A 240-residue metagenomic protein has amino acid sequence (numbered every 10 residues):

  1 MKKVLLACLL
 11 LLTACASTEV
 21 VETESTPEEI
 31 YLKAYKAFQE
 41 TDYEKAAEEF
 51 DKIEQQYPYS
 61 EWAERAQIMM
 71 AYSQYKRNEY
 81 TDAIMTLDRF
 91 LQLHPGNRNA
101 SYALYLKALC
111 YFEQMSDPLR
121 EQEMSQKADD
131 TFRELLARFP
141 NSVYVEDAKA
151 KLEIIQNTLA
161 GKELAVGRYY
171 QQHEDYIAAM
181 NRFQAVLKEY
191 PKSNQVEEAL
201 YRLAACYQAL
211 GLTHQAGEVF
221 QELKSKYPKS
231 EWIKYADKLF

Functional and structural regions predicted by a protein language model:
M1-K2: N-terminal hydrophobic targeting signals that begin at the initiator methionine
L5, L11-F240: Acidic, polar-rich low-complexity tracts and alpha-helical solenoid repeat scaffolds
